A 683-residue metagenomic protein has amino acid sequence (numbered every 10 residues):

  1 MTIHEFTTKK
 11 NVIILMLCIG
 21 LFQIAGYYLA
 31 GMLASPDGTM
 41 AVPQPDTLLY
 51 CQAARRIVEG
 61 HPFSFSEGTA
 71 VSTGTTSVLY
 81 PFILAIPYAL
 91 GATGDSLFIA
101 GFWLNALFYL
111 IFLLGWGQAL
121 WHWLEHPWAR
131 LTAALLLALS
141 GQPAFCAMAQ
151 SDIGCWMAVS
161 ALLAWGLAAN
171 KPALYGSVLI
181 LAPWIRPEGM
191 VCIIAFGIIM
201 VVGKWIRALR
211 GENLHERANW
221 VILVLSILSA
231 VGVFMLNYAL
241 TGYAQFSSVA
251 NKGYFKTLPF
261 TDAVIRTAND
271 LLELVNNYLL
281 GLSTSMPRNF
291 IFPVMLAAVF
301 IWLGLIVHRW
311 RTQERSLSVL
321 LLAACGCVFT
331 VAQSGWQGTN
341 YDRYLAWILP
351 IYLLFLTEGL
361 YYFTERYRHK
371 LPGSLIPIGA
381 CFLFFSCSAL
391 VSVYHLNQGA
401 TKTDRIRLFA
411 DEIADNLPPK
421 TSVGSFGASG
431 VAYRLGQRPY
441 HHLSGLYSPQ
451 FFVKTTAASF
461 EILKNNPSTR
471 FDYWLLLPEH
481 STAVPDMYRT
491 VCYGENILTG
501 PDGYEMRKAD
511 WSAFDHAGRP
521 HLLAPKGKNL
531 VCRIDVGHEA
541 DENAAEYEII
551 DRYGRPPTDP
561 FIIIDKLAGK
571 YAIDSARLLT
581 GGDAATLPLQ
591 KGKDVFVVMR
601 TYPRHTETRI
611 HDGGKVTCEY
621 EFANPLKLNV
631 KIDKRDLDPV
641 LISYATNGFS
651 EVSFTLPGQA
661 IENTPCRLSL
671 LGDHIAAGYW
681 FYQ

Functional and structural regions predicted by a protein language model:
N11-G20, W128-L135, I194-G197, L223-V231 (+3 more regions): Signature aromatic-anchored transmembrane alpha helix within multi-pass, membrane-resident enzymes that catalyze glycan
L49, E59, A182, A218-W302 (+4 more regions): Membrane-lumen/periplasm interface segments of specific transmembrane helices in polyprenyl phosphate-linked
T69-G74, P81-F82, L90-I111, C146-A149 (+1 more regions): Loop-to-helix entry region of an early transmembrane alpha helix in multi-pass inner-membrane enzymes
A100-L124, L162, G304: Transmembrane-helix motifs of polytopic, lipid-linked glycan transferases
L113-G117, G197, V201-A208, N277-S316 (+4 more regions): Hydrophobic, aromatic-rich transmembrane alpha-helices and their immediate juxtamembrane boundary segments
G115-Q118, L135, G154-L179, I194-G203 (+1 more regions): Specific aromatic-rich, kink-prone transmembrane helix
I153, I185-P187, V191-I194, F290-P293 (+2 more regions): Hydrophobic/aromatic-rich transmembrane helices and adjacent perimembrane loops
A400-T403, R407-D415, A428-S512, F622: Extracytoplasmic
